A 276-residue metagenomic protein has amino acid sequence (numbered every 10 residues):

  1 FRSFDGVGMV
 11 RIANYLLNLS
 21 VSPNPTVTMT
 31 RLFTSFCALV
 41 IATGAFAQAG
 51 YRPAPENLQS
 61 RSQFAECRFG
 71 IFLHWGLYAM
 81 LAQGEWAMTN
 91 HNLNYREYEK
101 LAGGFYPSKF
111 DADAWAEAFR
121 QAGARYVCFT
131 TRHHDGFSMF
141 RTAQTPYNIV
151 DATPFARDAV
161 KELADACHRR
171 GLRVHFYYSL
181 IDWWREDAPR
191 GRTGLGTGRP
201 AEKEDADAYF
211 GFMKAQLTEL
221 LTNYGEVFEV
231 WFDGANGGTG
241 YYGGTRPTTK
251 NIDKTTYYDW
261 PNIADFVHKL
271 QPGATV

Functional and structural regions predicted by a protein language model:
F1-R2, N18-S20, F33: Intrinsically disordered, low-complexity segments
R2-G8: Extreme N-terminal basic, low-complexity initiation segments that serve as generic localization/processing leaders
Y15-T28: Short, Lys/Arg-enriched N-terminal segments with co-localized hydrophobic residues within the first ~10-30 amino acids
T30-A38: Sec-dependent signal peptide recognition, specifically the positively charged N-region followed immediately by
A42-G44: N-terminal signal peptide c-region/cleavage motif recognized by signal peptidases
Q48-V276: Mature catalytic domains of secreted/periplasmic carbohydrate-active enzymes
